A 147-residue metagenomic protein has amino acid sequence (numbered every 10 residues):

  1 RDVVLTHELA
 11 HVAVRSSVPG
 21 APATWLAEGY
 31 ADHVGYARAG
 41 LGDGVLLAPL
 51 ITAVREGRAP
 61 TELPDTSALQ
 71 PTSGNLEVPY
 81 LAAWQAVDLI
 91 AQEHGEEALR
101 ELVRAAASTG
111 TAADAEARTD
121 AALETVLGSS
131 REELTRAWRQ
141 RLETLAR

Functional and structural regions predicted by a protein language model:
R1-L9: Short alpha-helical catalytic segment bearing the HExxH-like zincin motif of zinc-dependent metalloproteases
V3-V4, V18-R147: Acidic/His/Gly-enriched intrinsically disordered linker/tail segments that often contain short helix/coil "MoRF-like"
A10, V14, A31: Short active-site segment of divalent metal-dependent hydrolases/proteases that encodes the spacing between
